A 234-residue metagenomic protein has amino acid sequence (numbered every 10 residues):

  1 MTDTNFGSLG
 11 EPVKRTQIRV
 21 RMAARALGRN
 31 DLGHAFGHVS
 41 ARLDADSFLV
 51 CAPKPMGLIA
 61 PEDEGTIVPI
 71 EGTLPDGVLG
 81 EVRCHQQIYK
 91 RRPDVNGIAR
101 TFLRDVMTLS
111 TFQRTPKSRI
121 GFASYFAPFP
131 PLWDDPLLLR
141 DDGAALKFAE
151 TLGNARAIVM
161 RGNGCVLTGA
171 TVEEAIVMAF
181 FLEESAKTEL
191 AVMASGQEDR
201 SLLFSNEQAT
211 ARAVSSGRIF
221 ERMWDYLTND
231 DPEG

Functional and structural regions predicted by a protein language model:
M1-G234: Glycine-rich flexible loops
